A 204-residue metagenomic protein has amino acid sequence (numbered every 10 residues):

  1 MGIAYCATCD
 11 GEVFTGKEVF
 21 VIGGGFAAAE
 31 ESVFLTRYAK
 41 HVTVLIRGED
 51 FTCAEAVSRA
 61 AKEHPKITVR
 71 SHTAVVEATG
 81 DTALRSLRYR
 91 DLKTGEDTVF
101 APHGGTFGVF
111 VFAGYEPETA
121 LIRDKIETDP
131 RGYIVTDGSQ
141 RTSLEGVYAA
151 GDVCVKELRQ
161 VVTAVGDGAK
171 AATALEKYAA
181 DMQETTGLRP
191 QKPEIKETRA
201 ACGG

Functional and structural regions predicted by a protein language model:
M1-V13, V111-T163, D167, K177: FAD-site-proximal beta/loop scaffold in flavoenzymes
M1-Y38, V135-D137: Glycine-rich dinucleotide-binding loop and its adjacent helix/turn
T8, G24, R47-E49, D152: Cofactor-binding loop segments of dinucleotide-utilizing enzymes, especially the Rossmann-like FAD- and NAD(P)+-binding
G16, P102-T106, L144: Active-site acidic short loop of glycosyltransferases
A27, E49-T52, K156: Glycine-/small-residue-rich active-site loops that bind phosphorylated ligands and cofactors
A29-E31, L144, V153-C202: A conserved FAD-binding loop/helix module that cradles the flavin
R37-G138, K177-G204: A Rossmann-like FAD-binding core segment of flavoenzymes
